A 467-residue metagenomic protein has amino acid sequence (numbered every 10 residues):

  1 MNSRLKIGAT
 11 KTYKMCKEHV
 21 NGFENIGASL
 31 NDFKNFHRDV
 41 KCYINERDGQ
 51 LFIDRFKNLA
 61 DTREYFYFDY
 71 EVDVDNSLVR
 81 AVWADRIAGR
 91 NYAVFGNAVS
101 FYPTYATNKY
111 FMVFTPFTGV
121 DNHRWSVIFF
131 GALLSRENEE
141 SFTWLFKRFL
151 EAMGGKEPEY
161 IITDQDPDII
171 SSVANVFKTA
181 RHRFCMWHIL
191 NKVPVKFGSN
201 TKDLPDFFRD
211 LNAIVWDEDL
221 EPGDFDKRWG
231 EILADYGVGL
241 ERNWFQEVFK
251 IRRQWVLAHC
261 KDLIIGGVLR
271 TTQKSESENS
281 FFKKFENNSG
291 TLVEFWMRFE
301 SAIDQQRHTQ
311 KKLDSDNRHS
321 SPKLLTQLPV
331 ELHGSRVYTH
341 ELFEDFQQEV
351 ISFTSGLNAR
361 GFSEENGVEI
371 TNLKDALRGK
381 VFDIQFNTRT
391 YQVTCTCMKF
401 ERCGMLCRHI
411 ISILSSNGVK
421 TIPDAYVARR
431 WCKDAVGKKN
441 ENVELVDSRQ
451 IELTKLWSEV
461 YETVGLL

Functional and structural regions predicted by a protein language model:
M1-V40, N108: Short, positively charged, Gly/Tyr-enriched micro-motifs that form contact patches at catalytic or ligand/partner
N2, T12, C16, S29 (+13 more regions): Mobile genetic element proteins and their domesticated derivatives, centered on retroelements and DNA transposons
R4, G8, N21, L150 (+5 more regions): Charge-rich, intrinsically disordered regulatory segments
F23, K34-L51, N58-A60, P167 (+2 more regions): Short, basic alpha-helical nucleic acid-contact segments in DNA-binding proteins and DNA transaction factors
A28-K34, W125, F129-A132, Y160-D168 (+3 more regions): Conserved beta-strand -> loop -> alpha-helix junction used to position metal-binding or nucleic-acid-contacting
R38-P116, V120-D121, W244-F249, C260: Structured nucleic-acid-interacting core domains from mobile-element enzymes and related host factors, especially RNase
E46-Y70, T179-F249: Surface-exposed, charged/polar loop-rich segments that form substrate/cofactor-binding or regulatory interfaces
K109-Y110, G131-G154: Active-site beta-loop-alpha junctions of metal-dependent nucleic acid enzymes, especially the RNase H-like/DDE
